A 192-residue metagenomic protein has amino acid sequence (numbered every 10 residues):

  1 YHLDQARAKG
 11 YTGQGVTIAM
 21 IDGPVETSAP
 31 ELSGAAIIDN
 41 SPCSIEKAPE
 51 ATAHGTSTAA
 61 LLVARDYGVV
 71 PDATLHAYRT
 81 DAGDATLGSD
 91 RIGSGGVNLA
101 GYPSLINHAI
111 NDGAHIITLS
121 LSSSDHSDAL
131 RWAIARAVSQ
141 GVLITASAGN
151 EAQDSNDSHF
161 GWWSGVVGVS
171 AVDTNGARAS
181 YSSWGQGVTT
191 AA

Functional and structural regions predicted by a protein language model:
Y1-G23, T27, S104-I116, S139-I144 (+1 more regions): Topogenic and prosegment regions of secretory-pathway hydrolases and membrane enzymes
L3, A146-V166, S170-G187: Active-site-adjacent substrate-recognition loops and nearby beta-strands within hydrolase catalytic domains
Q5-I38, I45-V97, H126, W162-S164 (+2 more regions): Subtilisin-like serine protease catalytic core
T17-I21, T74-R79, I110, H115-S120 (+3 more regions): Structural recognition of the beta-strand scaffold that forms the well-ordered cores of secreted hydrolase catalytic
D39, A82, L121, S170-D173: Residues that line or immediately flank small-molecule/substrate-binding pockets and catalytic motifs
P42-S44, H108: Sequence contexts marking disulfide-bonded cysteines in secreted/extracellular proteins
V63-A64, N98, N111, A192: Residues at helix-coil transition
D84-W163: Substrate-binding/access-modulating region of protease and related hydrolase catalytic domains
